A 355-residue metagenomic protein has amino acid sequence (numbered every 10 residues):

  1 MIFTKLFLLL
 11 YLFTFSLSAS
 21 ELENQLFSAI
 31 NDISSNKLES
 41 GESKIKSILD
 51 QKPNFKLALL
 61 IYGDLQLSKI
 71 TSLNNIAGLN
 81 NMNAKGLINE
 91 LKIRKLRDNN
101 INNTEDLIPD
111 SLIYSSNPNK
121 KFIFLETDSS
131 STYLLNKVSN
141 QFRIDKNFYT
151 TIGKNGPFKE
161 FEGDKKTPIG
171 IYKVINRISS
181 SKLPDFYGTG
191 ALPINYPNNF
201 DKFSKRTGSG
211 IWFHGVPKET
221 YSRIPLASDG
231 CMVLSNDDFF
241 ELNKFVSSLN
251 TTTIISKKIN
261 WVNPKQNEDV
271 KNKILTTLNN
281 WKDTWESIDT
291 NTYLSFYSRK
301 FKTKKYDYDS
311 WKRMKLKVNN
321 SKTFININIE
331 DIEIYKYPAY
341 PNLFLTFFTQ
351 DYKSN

Functional and structural regions predicted by a protein language model:
E23-S47, Q51, N280-D283: Alpha-helical segment of the N-proximal tetratricopeptide repeat
A29, V270-D289, F296: Short, aromatic-enriched amphipathic alpha-helices that serve as compact interaction elements
D50, I178-N279: Exported/periplasmic cell-wall-interacting domains
D64-D110, S321-I327: Alpha-helical linker/edge segments of TPR/alpha-solenoid repeat scaffolds and analogous pre-/post-domain helices
N100-G210, P217: Gly/Pro-biased beta-strand-loop elements
P118, M314-N355: Surface-exposed, charged secondary-structure patches
